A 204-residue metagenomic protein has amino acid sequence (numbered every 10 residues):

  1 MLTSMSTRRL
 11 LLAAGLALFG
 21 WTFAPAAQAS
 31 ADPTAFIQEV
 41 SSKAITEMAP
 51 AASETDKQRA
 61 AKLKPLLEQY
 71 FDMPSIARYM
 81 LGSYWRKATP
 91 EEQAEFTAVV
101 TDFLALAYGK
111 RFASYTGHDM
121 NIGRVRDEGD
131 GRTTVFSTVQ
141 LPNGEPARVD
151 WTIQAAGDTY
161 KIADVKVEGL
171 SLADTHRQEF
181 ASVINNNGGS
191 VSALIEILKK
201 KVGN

Functional and structural regions predicted by a protein language model:
L2-A14: Bacterial N-terminal signal peptides that target proteins for export
A13-T22: Bacterial N-terminal signal peptides
F23-A29: Sec/Tat signal peptide C-region and signal peptidase I cleavage site
A31-Y108: Early exported N-terminus immediately downstream of N-terminal targeting peptides
W85, D102-F103, D127-E128, L141 (+1 more regions): Solvent-exposed loop/turn segments at secondary-structure junctions within structured extracellular/periplasmic domains
L106-A147, K201-N204: Surface-exposed, charged secondary-structure patches
P146-D174: Short beta-strand edge/turn micro-motifs at domain boundaries
D164-N204: Low-complexity, intrinsically disordered terminal/linker segments enriched in charged and Gly/Pro repeats
